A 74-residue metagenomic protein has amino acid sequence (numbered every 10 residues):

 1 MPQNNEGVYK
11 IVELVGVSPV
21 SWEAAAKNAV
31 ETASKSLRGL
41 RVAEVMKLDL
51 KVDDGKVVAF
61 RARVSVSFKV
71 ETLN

Functional and structural regions predicted by a protein language model:
P2-N74: N-terminal, polar/charged subdomain of small-to-medium soluble alpha/beta proteins
